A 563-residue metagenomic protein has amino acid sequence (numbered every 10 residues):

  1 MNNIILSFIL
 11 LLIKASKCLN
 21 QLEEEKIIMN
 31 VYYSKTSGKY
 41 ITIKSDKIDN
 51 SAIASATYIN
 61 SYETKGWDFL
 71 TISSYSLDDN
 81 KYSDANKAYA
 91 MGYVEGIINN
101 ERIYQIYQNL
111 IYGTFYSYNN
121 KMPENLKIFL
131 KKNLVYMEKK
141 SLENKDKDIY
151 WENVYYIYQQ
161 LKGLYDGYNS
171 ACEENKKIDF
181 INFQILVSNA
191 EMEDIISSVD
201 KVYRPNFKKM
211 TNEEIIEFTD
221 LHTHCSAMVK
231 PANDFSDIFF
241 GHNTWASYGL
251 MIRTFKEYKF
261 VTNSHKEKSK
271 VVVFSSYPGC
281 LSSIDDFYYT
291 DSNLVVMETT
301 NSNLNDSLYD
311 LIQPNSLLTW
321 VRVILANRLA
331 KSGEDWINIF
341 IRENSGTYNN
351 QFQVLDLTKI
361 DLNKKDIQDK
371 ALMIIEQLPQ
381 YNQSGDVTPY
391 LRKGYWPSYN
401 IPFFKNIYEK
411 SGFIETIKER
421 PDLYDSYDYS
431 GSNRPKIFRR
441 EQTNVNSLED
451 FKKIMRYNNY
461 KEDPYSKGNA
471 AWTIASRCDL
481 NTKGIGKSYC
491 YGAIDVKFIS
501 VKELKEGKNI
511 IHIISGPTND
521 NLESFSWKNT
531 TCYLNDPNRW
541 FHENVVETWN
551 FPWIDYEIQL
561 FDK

Functional and structural regions predicted by a protein language model:
N2-C18: Cleavable N-terminal signal peptides of Sec/SRP-targeted secreted and luminal proteins
C18-D335, I339-K563: N-terminal mature-domain region immediately after signal-peptide cleavage in secreted/organellar precursors
